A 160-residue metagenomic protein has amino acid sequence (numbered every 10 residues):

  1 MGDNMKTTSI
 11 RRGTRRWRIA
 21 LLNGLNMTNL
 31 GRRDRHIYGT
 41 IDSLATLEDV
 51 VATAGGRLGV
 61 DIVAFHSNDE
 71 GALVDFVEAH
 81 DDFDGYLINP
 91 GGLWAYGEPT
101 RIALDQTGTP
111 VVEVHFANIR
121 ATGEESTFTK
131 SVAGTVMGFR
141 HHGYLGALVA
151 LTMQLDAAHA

Functional and structural regions predicted by a protein language model:
G2-A20, R101-L104: Short amphipathic alpha-helices and their capping/turn segments at secondary-structure boundaries
L25-M27, G91-W94, A117-I119: Short glycine-rich anion-binding loops that position phosphate/pyrophosphate groups of nucleotides and phosphorylated
L30-A45: Glycine- and acidic-residue-enriched helix-capping/strand-helix junction motifs
D61-G71: Short beta->alpha junction loops
A79, Y96-Q106: Short Gly/Thr/Asp-enriched flexible loops that form oxyanion-binding sites at enzyme active sites
H80-Y86: Short acidic/histidine-rich motifs immediately flanking catalytic phosphotransfer sites in two-component signaling
Q106-T122: Short, acidic/small-residue loops that bind anionic groups at enzyme active sites
R120-A160: Short, glycine-/small-residue-rich phosphate/pyrophosphate-handling segment
